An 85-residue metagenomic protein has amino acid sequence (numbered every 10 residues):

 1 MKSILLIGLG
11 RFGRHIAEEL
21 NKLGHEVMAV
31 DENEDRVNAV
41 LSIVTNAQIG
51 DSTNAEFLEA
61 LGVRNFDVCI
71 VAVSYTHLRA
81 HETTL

Functional and structural regions predicted by a protein language model:
L9: Glycine-rich Rossmann-fold phosphate-binding loop(s) that bind the pyrophosphate of adenine dinucleotide cofactors
G13: N-terminal Rossmann-fold NAD(P) dinucleotide-binding loop
L20: Aromatic pocket-lining residues of Rossmann-like dinucleotide-binding sites
M28: Conserved beta-strand positions in the Rossmann-like core of class I SAM-dependent methyltransferases
D31: Conserved acidic E/D residue at the C-terminus of a beta-strand in Rossmann-like folds
V37-N38: Short alpha-helix immediately C-terminal to the canonical SAM-binding loop
H77-A80, T84-L85: Single conserved hydrophobic/aromatic residue that forms the stacking wall/gate of nucleotide- or nucleobase-binding
